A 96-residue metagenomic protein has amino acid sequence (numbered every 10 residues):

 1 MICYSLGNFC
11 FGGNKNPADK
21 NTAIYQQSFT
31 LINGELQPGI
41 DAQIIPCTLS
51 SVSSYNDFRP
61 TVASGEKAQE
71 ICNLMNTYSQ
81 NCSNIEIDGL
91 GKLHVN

Functional and structural regions predicted by a protein language model:
M1-Y25: Conserved beta-sheet core of the metallophosphoesterase superfamily
N16-N96: A short C-terminal boundary segment appended to hydrolase-like catalytic domains
